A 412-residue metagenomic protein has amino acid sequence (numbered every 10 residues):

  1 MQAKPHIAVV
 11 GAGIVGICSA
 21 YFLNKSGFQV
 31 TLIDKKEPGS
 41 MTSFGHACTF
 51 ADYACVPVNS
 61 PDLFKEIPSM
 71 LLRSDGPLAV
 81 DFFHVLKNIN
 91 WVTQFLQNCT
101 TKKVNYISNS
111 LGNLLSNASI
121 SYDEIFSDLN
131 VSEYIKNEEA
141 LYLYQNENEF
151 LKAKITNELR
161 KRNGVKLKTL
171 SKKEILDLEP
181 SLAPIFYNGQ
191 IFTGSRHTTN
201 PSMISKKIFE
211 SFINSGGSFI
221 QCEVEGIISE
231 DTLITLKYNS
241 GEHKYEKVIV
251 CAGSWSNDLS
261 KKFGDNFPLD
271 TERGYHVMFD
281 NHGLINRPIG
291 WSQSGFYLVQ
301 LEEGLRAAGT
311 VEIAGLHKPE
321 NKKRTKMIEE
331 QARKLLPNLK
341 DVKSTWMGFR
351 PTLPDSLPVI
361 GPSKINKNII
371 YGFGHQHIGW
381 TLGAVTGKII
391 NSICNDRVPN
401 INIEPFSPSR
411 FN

Functional and structural regions predicted by a protein language model:
A3-P5, Y238-K247: Core beta-strand elements of the Rossmann-like FAD/NAD(P) dinucleotide-binding domain in flavoenzyme oxidoreductases
P5-T31: N-terminal Rossmann-like FAD-binding beta1-loop-alpha1 element of flavoenzymes
K25-G45: Glycine-rich FAD pyrophosphate-binding loop
H46-F50, A54-N98, G226-S229, E242-K367: Active-site substrate-recognition segment that forms the wall of the catalytic cavity or substrate channel
I89-E210: Rossmann-like flavin
L170-L178, I220-I234: A conserved short coil-to-beta-strand element within the FAD-binding core of flavoproteins
K334, N338-N412: C-terminal catalytic lobe of FAD-dependent flavoproteins
